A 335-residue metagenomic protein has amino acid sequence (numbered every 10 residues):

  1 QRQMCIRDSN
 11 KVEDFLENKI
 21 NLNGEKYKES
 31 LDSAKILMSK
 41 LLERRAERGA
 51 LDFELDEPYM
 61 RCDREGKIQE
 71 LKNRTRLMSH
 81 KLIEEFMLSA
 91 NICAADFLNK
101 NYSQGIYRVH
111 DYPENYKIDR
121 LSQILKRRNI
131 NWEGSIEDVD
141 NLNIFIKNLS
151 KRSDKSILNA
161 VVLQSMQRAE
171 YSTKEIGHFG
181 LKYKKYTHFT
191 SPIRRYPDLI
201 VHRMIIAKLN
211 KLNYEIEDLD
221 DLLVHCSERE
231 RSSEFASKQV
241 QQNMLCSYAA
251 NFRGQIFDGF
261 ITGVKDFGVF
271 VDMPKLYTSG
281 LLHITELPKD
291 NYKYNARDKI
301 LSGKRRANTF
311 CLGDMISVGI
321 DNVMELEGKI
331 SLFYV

Functional and structural regions predicted by a protein language model:
Q3, R7-V335: Conserved, carboxylate-rich catalytic/transport cores that coordinate ions
